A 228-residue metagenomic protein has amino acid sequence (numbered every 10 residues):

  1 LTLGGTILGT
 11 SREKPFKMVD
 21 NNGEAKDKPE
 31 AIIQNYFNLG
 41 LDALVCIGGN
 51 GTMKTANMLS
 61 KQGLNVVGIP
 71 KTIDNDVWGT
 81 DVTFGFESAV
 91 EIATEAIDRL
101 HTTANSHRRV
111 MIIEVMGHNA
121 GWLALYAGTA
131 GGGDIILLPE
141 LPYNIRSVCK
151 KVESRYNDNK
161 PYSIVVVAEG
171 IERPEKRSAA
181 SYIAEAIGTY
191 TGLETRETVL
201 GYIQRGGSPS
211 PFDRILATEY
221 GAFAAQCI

Functional and structural regions predicted by a protein language model:
L1-C46, F84-E91, E95: Glycine-rich oxoanion-binding loops at beta->alpha junctions
P15, I73-V77, Y143-I145, R173: Short gly/pro/ser/thr-enriched loop/turn and capping motifs at secondary-structure boundaries
N35, A43-G48, K54-M58, N65 (+1 more regions): Accessory alpha-helical/coil subdomains and C-terminal extensions that flank or cap enzyme catalytic cores
K61, T72-N75, V82-A89, F223: Short alpha-helices
I69-V82, N105-S106, A130-G131: Acidic/polar active-site rim loop that often engages polyanionic ligands
G79-V90, G207-R214: Short beta-strand elements at the ligand-binding edges of bilobed clamshell
Y182-I228: C-terminal non-catalytic interaction/assembly regions of soluble proteins
